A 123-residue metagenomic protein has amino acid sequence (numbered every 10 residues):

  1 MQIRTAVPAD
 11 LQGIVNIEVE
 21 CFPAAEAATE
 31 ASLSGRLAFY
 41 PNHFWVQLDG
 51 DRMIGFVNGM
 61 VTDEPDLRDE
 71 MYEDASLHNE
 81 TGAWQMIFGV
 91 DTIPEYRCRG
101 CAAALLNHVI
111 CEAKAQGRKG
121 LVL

Functional and structural regions predicted by a protein language model:
M1, R52-F56, Q85: Glycine-rich phosphate/pyrophosphate-binding loop shared by adenosine-nucleotide-utilizing enzymes
Q2-I14: A short beta-loop-alpha structural element at the N-terminal edge of CoA-dependent acyl/N-acetyltransferase catalytic
A6, V90-T92: Hydrophobic adenine-recognition pocket in adenosine-nucleotide-binding enzymes
N16-E30, R36: Helix-loop element at the rim of GNAT/NAT acetyltransferase active sites that forms part of the acceptor-substrate
H43-V57, V61: Conserved beta-hairpin
V57-V90, R97: Conserved acyl-donor/pantetheine-binding loop and adjacent beta-alpha core of acyl/acetyltransferases and related
T92, C98-C111: Conserved acetyl-CoA-binding loop-helix of GNAT-fold acetyltransferases
A113-L123: Conserved GNAT acetyl-CoA-binding A-motif
